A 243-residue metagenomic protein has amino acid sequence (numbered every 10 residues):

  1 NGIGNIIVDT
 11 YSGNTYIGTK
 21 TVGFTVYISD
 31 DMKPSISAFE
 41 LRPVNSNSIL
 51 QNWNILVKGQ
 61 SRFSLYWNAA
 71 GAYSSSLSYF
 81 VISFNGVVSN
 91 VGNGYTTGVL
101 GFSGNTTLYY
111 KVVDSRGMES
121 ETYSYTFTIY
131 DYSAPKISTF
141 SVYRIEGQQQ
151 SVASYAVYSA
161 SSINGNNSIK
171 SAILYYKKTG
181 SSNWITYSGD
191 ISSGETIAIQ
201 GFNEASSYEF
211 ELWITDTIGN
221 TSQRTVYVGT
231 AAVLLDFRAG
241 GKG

Functional and structural regions predicted by a protein language model:
N1-I3, T97-T106, I197-S207: Surface-exposed, short loops/turns at beta-strand junctions within beta-sandwich domains
T10, V112-D114, I214-D216: Conserved structural position at the C-terminal beta-strand of extracellular beta-sandwich adhesion modules
Y16-Y27, E119-T128, N220-A231: Edge beta-strands of extracellular beta-sandwich domains
D30-F39, Y132-P135: Proline-centered linker/hinge motifs at extracellular inter-domain junctions
P43-S61, Y143-S151: Short, solvent-exposed loop/linker segments at the N-terminal edge of repeated beta-sheet extracellular domains
N54-I55, A231-G243: Register-specific beta-strand positions within repetitive beta-rich fiber domains
L56-S83, Y158-G180: Solvent-exposed loop/turn segments flanking beta-strands in beta-repeat/beta-sandwich domains
N85-G94, T186-S193: Short beta-strand segments within Ig-like beta-sandwich modules, predominantly Fibronectin type-III
